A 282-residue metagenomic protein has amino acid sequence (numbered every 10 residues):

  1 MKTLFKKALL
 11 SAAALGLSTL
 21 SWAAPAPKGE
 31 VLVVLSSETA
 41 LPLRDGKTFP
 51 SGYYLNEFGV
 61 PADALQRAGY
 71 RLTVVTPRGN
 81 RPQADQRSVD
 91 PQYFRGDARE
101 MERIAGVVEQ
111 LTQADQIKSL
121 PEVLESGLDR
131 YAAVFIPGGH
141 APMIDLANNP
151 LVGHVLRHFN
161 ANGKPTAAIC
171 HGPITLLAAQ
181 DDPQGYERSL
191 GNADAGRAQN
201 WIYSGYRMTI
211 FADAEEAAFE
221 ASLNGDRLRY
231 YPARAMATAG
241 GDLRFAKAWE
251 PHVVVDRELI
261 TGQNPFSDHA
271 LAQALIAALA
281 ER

Functional and structural regions predicted by a protein language model:
M1-L10: Bacterial N-terminal signal peptides that target proteins for export
A13-G16: N-terminal export/membrane-targeting signals
S18-A23: N-terminal signal peptide c-region/cleavage motif recognized by signal peptidases
A24-N162, T175-R282: Extended, subdomain-level signal for the structured scaffold at the beginning of enzyme domains
P165-T166: Glycine- and acidic-residue-rich phosphate-binding/metal-coordinating active-site segment common to enzymes that handle
I169-P173: Short, thiol/selenol-centered motifs that function as redox-active sites or metal-ligating centers
